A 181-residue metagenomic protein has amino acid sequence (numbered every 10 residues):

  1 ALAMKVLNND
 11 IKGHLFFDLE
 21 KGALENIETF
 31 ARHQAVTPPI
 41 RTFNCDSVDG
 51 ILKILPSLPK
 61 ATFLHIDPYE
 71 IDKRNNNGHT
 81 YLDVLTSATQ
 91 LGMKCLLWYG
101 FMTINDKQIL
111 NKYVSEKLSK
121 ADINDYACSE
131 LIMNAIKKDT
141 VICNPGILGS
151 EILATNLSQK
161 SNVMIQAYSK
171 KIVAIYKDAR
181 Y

Functional and structural regions predicted by a protein language model:
A1-Y181: Class I S-adenosyl-L-methionine-dependent methyltransferase catalytic core
